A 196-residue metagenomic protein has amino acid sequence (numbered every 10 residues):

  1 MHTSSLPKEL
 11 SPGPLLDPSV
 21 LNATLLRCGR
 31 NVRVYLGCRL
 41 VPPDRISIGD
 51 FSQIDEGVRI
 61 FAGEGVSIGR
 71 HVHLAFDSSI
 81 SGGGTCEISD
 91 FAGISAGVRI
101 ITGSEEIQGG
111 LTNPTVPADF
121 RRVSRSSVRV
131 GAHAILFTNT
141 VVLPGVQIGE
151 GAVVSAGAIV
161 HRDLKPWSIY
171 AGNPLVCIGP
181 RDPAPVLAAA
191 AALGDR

Functional and structural regions predicted by a protein language model:
M1-R45, F51, D195-R196: Extended, small-residue-rich solenoid/repeat segments and analogous flexible loops that form exposed scaffolds
L10, P14-L16, L36-I48, I54-P144 (+2 more regions): Flexible, glycine/small-residue-enriched loop-and-beta-strand segment within the central core of proteins
S47-I48, I60, V142-A171, L175 (+1 more regions): C-terminal/domain-terminus segments
A156, L193-R196: Charge-rich, low-complexity terminal tails
